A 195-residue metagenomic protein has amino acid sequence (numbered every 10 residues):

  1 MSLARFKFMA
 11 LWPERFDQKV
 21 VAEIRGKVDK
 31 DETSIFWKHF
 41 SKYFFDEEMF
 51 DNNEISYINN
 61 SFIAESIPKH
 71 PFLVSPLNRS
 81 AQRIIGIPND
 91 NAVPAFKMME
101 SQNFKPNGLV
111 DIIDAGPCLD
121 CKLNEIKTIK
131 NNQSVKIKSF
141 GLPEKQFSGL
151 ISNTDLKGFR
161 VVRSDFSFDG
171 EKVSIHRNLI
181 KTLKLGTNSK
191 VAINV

Functional and structural regions predicted by a protein language model:
M1-S2: Glycine-rich acyl-CoA binding loop
K7-K181, L185-T187, V191-V195: Terminal substrate-recognition subdomain of acyl/acetyltransferases
